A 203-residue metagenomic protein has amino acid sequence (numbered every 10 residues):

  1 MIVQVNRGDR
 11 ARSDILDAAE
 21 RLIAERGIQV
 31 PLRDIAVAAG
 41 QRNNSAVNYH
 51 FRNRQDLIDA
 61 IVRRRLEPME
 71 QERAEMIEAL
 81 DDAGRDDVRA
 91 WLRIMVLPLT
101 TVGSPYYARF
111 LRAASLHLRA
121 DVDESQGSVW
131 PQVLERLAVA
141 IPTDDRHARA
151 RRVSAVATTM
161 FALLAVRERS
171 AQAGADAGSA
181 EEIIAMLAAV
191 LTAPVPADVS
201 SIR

Functional and structural regions predicted by a protein language model:
M1-R26, D34, D56: Basic, helix-initiating cap at the start of DNA-binding domains
R12-D17, F51-A74, E78: An amphipathic alpha-helix adjacent to DNA-recognition modules
D14, A90-I94, R109-A113, R151-T159 (+1 more regions): Amphipathic alpha-helical interaction segments
L22, I28-D56, A60: Helix-turn-helix
R73-Y106: Hydrophobic alpha-helical connector segments
M76-L80, L118, R167-A171: Secondary-structure edge/capping motif, primarily at the C-terminal ends of alpha-helices and the immediately following
Y106-R109, L118-P142, A150-V153: Amphipathic alpha-helical packing segments from all-alpha helical-bundle domains
L134-R203: C-terminal peripheral helix-coil segments that are non-catalytic and often amphipathic
